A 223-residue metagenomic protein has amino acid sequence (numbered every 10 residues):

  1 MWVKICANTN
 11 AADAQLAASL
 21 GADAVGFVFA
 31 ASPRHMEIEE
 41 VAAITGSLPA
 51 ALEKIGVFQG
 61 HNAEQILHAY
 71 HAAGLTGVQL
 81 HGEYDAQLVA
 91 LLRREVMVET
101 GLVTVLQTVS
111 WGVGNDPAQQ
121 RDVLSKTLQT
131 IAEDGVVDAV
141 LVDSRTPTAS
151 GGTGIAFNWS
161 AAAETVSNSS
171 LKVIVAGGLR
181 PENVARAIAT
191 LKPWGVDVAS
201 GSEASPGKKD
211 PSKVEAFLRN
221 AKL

Functional and structural regions predicted by a protein language model:
M1-P49, T76: Basic, often amphipathic N-terminal segments
A17, V78, V140, N158 (+4 more regions): Conserved, mostly hydrophobic/aromatic
A18-G21, Y70-H71, A132-E133, I188-A189: Non-catalytic positions within long, well-ordered alpha-helices that form the structural scaffold/packing of enzyme
A22-P33, Q79-Q87, S144-A149, T190-V214: Glycine-rich phosphate-binding active-site loops on the catalytic face of alpha/beta enzymes
F29-P33, E40, G46-S170, V175: Conserved anion-binding
E39-L48, L91-L92, A199-L223: C-terminal helical cap(s) of enzyme catalytic domains, especially alpha/beta-barrels
N168-A189, E203: A C-terminal functional module that forms or caps the active site or interfaces directly with catalytic machinery
